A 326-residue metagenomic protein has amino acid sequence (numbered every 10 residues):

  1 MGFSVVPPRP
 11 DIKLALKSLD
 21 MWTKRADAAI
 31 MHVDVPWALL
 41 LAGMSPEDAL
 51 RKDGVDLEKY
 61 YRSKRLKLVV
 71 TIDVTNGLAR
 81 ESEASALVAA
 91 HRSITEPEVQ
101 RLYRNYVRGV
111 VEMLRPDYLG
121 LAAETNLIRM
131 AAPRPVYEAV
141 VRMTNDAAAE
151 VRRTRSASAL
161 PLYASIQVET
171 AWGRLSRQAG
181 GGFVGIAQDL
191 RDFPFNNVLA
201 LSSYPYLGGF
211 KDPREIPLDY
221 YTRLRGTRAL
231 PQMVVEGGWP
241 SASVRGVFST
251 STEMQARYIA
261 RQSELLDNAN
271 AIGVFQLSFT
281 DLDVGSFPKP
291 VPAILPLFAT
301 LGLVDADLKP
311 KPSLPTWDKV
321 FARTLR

Functional and structural regions predicted by a protein language model:
M1-R101, G120, E124-N126, A200 (+2 more regions): N-terminal substrate-binding region of glycoside hydrolase catalytic domains
M1-S4, P10, A15, S45 (+2 more regions): Aromatic-rich peripheral "rim/lid" segments of glycoside hydrolase catalytic domains that contact and position glycan
D11-L19, K52-D56, Y103-V107, V168-R191 (+2 more regions): Alpha-helical scaffolding within the catalytic cores of extracellular/periplasmic polymer-degrading hydrolases
A26-D34, L114-D117, L121-A123, A164-V168 (+2 more regions): Aromatic- and acid-rich polysaccharide-binding/catalytic face of secreted or lumenal carbohydrate-active enzymes
G54-S63, V88-L121, A139-E150, G181-D192 (+1 more regions): An active-site-proximal structural segment forming one wall of the substrate-binding cleft that immediately precedes
N76-R80, L127-M130, A164-G173, L201-L207 (+2 more regions): Active-site clefts of carbohydrate-active enzymes
N105-V136, Y163-S165, G273-F275: Active-site groove signature of glycoside hydrolases
G120-A123, V141-G182, L230-P240, A271-L282: Aromatic-lined carbohydrate-recognition surfaces of secreted/lumenal glycan-active proteins
